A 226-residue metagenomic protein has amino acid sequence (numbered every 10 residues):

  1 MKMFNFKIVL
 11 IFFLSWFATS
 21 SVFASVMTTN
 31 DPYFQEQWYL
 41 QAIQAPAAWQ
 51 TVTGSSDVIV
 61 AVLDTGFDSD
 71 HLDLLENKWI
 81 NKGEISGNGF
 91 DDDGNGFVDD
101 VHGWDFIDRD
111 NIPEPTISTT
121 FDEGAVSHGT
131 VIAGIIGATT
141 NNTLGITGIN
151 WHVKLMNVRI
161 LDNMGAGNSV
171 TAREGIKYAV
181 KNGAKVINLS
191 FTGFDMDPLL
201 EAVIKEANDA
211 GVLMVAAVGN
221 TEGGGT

Functional and structural regions predicted by a protein language model:
M1-V9: Bacterial N-terminal signal peptides that target proteins for export
V9-S21: Bacterial N-terminal signal peptides
V22-V26: Boundary at the C-terminal end of the N-terminal hydrophobic targeting segment
T28-A48: Short coil-to-helix leader/linker segments, especially the first N-terminal amphipathic alpha-helix with its helix
T28-T29, T116-S118, D122, T143-T147 (+2 more regions): Substrate-binding/specificity loop regions of serine endopeptidase catalytic domains, predominantly subtilases
P32-Q35, L72, T171-E174: Catalytic-site microenvironment of enzymes that process N-acetyl-hexosamine-containing cell-wall polysaccharides
P46-V62, G66-S169, K185, M196: Subtilisin-like serine protease catalytic core
E174-G183: Short, well-structured alpha-helical segments in soluble
